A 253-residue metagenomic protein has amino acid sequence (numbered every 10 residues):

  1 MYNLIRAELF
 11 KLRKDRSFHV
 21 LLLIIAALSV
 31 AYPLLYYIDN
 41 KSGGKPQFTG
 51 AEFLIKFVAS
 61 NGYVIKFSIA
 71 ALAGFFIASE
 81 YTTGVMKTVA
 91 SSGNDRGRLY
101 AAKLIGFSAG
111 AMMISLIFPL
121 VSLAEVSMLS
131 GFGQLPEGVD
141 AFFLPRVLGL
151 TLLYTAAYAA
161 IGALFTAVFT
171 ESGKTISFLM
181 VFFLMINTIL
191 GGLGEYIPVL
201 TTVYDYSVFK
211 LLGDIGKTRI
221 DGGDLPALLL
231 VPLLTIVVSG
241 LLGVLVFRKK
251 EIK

Functional and structural regions predicted by a protein language model:
M1-I25: Aromatic- and glycine-rich beta-strand/loop motifs that create alpha-glucan
M1-I5, A156, L200: Short, membrane-interfacial amphipathic segments enriched in basic
F18, I24-F76, A101-T170, L179-M180 (+2 more regions): Secretory targeting signals
H19, G97, G173-K174: Residues that define the loop-to-transmembrane-helix transition and helix capping in multi-pass membrane transporters
A73-G97, L104: Transmembrane helix boundary and interhelical loop/hinge segments in multi-pass membrane proteins
E195-K217: Short hydrophobic, aromatic-rich alpha-helical segments embedded in or entering the lipid bilayer of multi-pass
L233-K253: Junction motif at the cytosolic side of a transmembrane helix
